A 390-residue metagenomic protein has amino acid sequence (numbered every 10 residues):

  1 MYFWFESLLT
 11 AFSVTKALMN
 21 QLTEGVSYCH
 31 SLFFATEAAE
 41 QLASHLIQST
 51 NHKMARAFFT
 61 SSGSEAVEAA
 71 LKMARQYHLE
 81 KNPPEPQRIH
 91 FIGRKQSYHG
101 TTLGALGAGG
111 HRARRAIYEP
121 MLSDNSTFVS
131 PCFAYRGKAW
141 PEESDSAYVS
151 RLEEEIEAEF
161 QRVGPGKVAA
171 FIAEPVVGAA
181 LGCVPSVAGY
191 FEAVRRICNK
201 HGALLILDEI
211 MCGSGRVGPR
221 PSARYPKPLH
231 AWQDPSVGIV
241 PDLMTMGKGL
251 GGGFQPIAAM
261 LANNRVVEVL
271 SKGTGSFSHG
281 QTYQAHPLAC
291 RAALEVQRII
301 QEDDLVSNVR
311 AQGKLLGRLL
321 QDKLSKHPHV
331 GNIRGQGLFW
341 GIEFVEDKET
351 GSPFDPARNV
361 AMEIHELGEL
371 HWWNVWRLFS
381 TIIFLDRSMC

Functional and structural regions predicted by a protein language model:
M1-C390: Conserved N-terminal phosphate-binding loop of PLP-dependent enzymes in the Aspartate aminotransferase
